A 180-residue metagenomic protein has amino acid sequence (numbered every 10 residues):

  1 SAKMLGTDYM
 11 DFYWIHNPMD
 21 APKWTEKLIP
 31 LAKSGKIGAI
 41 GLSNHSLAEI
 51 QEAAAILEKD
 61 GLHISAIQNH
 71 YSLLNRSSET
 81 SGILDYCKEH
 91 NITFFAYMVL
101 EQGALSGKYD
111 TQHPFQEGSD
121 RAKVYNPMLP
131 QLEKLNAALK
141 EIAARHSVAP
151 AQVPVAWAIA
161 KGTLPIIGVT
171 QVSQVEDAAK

Functional and structural regions predicted by a protein language model:
S1-Y13: CE4/NodB-like, metal-dependent polysaccharide N-deacetylase domain that modifies extracellular/periplasmic N-acetylated
P18-K180: Beta/alpha (TIM)-barrel catalytic core signal, keyed to glycine-rich beta->alpha loops juxtaposed to Asp/Glu that bind
